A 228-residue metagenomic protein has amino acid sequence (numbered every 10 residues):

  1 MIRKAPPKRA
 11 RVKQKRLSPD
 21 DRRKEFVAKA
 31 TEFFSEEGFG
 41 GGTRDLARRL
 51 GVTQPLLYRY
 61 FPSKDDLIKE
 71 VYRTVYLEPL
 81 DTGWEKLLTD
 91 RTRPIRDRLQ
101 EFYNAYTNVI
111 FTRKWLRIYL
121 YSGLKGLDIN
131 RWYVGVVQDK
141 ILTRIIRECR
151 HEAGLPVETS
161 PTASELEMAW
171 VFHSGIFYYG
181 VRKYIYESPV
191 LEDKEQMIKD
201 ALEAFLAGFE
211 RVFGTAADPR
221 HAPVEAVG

Functional and structural regions predicted by a protein language model:
M1-D21, L87, F213-G228: N-terminal intrinsically disordered/low-complexity leader segments
R22, K64, V71, V75-Y76 (+5 more regions): Hydrophobic/aromatic residues within well-ordered alpha-helical segments
E25, K29, F33-E70: Helix-turn-helix
A28, R96-F111, L116-Y121, L166 (+2 more regions): Amphipathic alpha-helical segments that line or abut small-molecule/effector binding pockets and mediate allosteric
V71-E101: Amphipathic alpha-helical linker/stalk segments
W84-L88, I110-W132, V181-Y186: Amphipathic alpha-helical segments used for helix-helix packing
N108, D128-L155, E167-W170, K199 (+1 more regions): Amphipathic alpha-helical packing segments from all-alpha helical-bundle domains
E158-I185, D193-G208: Hydrophobic alpha-helical segments that form the core of small-molecule binding pockets and/or dimer interfaces
